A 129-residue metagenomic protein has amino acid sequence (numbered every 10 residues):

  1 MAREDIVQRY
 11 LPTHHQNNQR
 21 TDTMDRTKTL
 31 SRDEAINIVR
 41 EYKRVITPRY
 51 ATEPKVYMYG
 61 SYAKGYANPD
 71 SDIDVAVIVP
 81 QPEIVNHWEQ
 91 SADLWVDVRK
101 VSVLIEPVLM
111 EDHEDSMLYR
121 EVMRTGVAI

Functional and structural regions predicted by a protein language model:
A2-P54, K64-P69, P80-I129: Catalytic core of pol beta-like nucleotidyltransferases
S61: Conserved H-loop
D74-A76: Short, well-ordered beta-strand segments
